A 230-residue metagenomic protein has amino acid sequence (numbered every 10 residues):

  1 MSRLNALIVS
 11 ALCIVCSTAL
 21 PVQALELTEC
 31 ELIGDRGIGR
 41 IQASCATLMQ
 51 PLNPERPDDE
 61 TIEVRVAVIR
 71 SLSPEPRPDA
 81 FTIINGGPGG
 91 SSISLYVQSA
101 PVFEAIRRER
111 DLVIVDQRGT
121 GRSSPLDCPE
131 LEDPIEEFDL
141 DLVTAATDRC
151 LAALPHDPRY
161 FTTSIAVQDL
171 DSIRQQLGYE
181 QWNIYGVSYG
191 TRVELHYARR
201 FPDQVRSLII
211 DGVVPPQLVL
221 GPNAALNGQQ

Functional and structural regions predicted by a protein language model:
M1-V9: Bacterial N-terminal signal peptides that target proteins for export
S2-R3, C16, L142, G190: Residues at the start of alpha-helices and the adjacent loop-to-helix junctions
I8-T18: Bacterial N-terminal signal peptides
L20-A24: Sec/Tat signal peptide C-region and signal peptidase I cleavage site
L25-Q230: Gly/Pro-rich cap/lid or specificity-loop segments adjacent to the active site
